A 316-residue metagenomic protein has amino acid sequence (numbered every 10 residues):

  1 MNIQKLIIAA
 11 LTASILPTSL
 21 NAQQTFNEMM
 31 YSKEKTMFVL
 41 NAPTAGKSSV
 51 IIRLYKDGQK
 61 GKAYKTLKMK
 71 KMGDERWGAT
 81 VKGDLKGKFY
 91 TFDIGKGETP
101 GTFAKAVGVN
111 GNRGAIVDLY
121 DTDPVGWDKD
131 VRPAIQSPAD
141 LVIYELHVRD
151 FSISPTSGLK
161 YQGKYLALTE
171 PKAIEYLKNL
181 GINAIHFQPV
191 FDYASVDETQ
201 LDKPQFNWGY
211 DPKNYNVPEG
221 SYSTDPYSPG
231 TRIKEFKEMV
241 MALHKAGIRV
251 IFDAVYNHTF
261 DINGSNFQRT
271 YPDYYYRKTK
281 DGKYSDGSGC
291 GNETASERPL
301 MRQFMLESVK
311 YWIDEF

Functional and structural regions predicted by a protein language model:
M1-I8: Bacterial N-terminal signal peptides that target proteins for export
L11-L20: Hydrophobic core
Q23-M37, K68-E145, D150-G163: The feature marks proteins involved in alpha-glucan
L40, A45-K65: Beta-strand-rich binding/interaction modules
L40-T44, G83, P189: Non-cytosolic beta-sheet module surface loops
G46-S48, K65, E75, K86-K88 (+7 more regions): Residues that flank catalytic or metal-binding motifs in active/ligand-binding sites
H147-F316: Substrate-binding/active-site clefts of carbohydrate-active enzymes
